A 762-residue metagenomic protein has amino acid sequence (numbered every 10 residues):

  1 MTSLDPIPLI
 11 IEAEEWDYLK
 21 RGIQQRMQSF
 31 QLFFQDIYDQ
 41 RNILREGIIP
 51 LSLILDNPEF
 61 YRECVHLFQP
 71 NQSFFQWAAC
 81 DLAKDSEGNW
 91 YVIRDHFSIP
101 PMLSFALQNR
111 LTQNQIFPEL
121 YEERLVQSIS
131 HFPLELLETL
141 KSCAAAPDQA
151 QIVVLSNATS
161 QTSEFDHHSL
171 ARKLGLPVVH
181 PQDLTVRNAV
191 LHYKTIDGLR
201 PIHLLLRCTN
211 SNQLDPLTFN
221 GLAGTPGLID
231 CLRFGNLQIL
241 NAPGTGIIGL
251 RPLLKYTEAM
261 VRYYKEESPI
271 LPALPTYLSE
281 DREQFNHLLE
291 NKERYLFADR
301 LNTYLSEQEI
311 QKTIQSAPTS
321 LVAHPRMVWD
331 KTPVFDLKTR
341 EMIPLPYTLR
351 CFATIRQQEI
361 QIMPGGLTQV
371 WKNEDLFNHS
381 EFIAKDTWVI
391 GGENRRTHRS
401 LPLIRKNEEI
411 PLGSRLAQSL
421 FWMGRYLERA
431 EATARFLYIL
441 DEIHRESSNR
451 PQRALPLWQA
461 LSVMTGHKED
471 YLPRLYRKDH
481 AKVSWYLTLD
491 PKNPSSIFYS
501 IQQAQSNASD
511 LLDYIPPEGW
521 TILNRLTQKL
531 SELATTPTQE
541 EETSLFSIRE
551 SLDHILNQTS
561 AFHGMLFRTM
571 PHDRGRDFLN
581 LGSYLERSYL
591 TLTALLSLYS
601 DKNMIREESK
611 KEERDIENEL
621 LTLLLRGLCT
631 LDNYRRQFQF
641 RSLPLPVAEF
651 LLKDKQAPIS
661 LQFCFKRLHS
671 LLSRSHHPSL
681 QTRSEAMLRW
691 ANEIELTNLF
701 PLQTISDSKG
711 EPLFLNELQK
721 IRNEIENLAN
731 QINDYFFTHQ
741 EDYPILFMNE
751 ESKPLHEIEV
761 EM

Functional and structural regions predicted by a protein language model:
T2-F74, D85-E87, F97-V154, A158-S169 (+4 more regions): Alpha-helical transmembrane segments and their helix-helix packing motifs
W16-D39, I48-R62, H192-H203, R207-N212 (+1 more regions): Active-site nucleotide/adenylate-binding loops and adjacent lid/helix of ATP-dependent enzymes
Y61-W77, T185-Y193, D281-R282, L305-E309 (+3 more regions): Flexible, glycine/threonine-enriched loop-and-boundary segments that flank and lead into catalytic domains of large
F75-A78, E293, T319, Y347 (+1 more regions): Short beta-strand or tight-loop elements that sit immediately N-terminal to catalytic metal-binding acidic residues
V92-D95: Short hydrophobic beta-strand that contains or immediately precedes a catalytic carboxylate
I99-M102, S160-E164, V186-A189, N212-P216 (+6 more regions): Flexible loop/turn segments at secondary-structure boundaries
T159, V178-T185, Y193-R200, L204: Phosphate-binding active sites in nucleotide-utilizing proteins
A171-P181, L232-Q238: Structural alpha-beta junctions
